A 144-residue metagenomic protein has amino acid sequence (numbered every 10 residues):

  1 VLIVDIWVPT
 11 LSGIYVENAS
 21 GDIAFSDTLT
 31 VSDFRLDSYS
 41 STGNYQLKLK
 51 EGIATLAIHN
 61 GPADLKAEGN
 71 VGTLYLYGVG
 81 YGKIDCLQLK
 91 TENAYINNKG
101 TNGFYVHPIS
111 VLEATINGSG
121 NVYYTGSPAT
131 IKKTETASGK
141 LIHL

Functional and structural regions predicted by a protein language model:
V1: Second-shell loop/turn segments in exported
V4, L11-L144: Extended, compositionally simple hydrophobic/Ser/Thr-rich segments that build repetitive fibrous architectures
